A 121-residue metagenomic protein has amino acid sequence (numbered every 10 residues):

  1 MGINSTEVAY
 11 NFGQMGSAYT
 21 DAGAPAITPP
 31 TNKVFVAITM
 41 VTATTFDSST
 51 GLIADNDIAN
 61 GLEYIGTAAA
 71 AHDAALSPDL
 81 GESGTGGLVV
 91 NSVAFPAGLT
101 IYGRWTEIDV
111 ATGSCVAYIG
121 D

Functional and structural regions predicted by a protein language model:
M1, N32, V36, G51 (+4 more regions): Residue-level marker of intrinsically disordered, low-complexity segments enriched for small/polar residues
M1-D47: Solvent-exposed, flexible loop/coil segments flanking beta-strands in beta-rich domains
T6, S17-T20, I27, D55 (+4 more regions): Intrinsically disordered, low-complexity, compositionally biased regions/tails
T6-V8, F12, D55-D57, L80-G81: Eukaryotic N-proximal low-complexity acidic segments or loops
N11-Q14, G23-P30, E82-E107, V116-G120: Beta-sandwich interaction modules
T44-A71, S114-D121: Short, surface-exposed beta-strand/strand-loop-strand elements in extracellular ectodomains
L62-S92: Acidic/polar low-complexity surface segments
